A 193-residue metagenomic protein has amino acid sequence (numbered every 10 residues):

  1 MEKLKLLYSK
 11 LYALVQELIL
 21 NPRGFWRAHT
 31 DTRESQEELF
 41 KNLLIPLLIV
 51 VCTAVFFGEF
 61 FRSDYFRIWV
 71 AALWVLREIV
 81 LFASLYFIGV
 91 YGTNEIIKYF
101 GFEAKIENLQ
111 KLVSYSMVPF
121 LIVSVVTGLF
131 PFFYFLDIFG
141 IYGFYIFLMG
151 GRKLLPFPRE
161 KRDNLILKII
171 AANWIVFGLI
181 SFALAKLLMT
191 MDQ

Functional and structural regions predicted by a protein language model:
E2-E103: Selected alpha-helical membrane-embedding segments in polytopic membrane proteins
V51, F130, G143-F144, A185-L188: Short, intrinsically disordered/low-complexity patches at protein termini and at juxtamembrane boundaries
F56-I68, V123-F132, I180: Transmembrane helix-loop junctions in multi-pass membrane proteins
E78-I79, F132-Y134, T190: A short, structure-level motif marking secondary-structure boundaries and short turns
N94-G178: Hydrophobic alpha-helical transmembrane segments and adjacent short intramembrane/lumenal linkers of inner/organellar
G178-Q193: Juxtamembrane boundary at the C-terminal end of a transmembrane helix
